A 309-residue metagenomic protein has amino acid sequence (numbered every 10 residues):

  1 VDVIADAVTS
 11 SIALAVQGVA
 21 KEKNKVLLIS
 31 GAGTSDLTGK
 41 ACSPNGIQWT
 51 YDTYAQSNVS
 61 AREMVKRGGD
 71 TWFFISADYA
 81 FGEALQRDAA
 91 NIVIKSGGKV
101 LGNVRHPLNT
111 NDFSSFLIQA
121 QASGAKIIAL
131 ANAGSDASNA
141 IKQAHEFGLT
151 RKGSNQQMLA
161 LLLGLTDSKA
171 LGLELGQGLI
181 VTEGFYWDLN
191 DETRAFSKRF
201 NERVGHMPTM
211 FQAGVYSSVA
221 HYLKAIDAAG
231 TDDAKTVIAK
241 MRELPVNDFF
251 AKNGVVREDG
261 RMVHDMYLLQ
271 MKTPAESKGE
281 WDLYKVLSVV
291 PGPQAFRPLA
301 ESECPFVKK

Functional and structural regions predicted by a protein language model:
V1-G39, W49, H106-F113, S138: Beta-alpha junction/loop-to-helix N-cap segments that form part of ligand/metal-binding clefts
V1-V3, E22-L27, C42-N45, R67-T71 (+5 more regions): Loop/turn elements at helix/coil->beta-strand transitions in domains of secreted/extracellular proteins
V1-V8, L28-S30, T71-S76, G124-G134 (+3 more regions): Periplasmic-binding protein-like
S35-D36, P44-F147, F185-A195: Extracellular/periplasmic Venus flytrap/periplasmic-binding protein
S35-T38, L108-N109, T150-G172, K240-N247: Venus flytrap/periplasmic-binding-protein-like
T53-S57, A77-D88, L163-K169, G178 (+1 more regions): Extracytoplasmic ligand-binding site segments that recognize negatively charged/polar headgroups
G134, Y186-V246, M262-V263: Extracellular/periplasmic ligand-binding modules, especially the Venus flytrap/periplasmic-binding
P245, F249-K309: Solvent-exposed, acidic/polar segments of extracytosolic/periplasmic ligand-binding ectodomains
